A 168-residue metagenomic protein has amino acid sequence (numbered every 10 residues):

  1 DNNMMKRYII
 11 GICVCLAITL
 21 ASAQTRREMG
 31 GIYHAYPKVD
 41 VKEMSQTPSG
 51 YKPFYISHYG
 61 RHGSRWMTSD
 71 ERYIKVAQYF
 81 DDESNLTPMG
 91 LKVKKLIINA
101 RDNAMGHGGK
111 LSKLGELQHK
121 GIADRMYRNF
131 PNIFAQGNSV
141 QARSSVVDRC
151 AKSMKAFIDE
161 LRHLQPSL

Functional and structural regions predicted by a protein language model:
D1-T25: Bacterial Sec-dependent N-terminal signal peptides
Q24-L168: Non-catalytic terminal regions with compositionally biased, polar/charged low complexity
